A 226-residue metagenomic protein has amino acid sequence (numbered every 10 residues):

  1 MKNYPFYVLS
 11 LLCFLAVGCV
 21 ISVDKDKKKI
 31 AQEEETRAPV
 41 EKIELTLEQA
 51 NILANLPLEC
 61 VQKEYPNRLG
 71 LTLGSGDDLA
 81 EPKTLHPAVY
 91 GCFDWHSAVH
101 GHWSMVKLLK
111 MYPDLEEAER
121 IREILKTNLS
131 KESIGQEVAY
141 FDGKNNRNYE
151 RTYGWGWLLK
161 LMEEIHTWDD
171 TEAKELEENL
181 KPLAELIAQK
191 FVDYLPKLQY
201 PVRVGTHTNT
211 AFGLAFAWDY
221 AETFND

Functional and structural regions predicted by a protein language model:
M1-V8: Bacterial N-terminal signal peptides that target proteins for export
L9-C13: Hydrophobic helical h-region of N-terminal Sec-dependent signal peptides in bacterial secretory/periplasmic proteins
V17-G18: C-terminal motif of bacterial Sec signal peptides marking the signal peptidase cleavage site
I21-Q32: Bacterial Sec signal peptide processing site at the extreme N-terminus
E33-Y90: Low-complexity, Ser/Thr/Pro/Gly-enriched N-terminal "stalk/linker" regions
P87, V99, V106-A217: Extended ligand-binding groove/face enriched in aromatic
H96: Metallocofactor- and cofactor-centric catalytic cores in central/energy metabolism, strongly enriched
E222-D226: Long, repeat-rich segments with strong aromatic
